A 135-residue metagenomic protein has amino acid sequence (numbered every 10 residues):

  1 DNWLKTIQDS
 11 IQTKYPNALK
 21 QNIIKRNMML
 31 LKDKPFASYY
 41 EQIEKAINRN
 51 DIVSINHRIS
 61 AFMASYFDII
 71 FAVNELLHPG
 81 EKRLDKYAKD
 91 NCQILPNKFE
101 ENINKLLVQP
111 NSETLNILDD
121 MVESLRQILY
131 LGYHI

Functional and structural regions predicted by a protein language model:
D1-I47: Conserved NTP/Mg2+-binding pocket subregion across the NTase superfamily
N27-K32, R58-I59, I117, M121: Amphipathic alpha-helix face/heptad-repeat signature
N48, F67-H78, K82, Y130: Charged/polar positions within long, soluble alpha-helices
R58-S65, K86-Y87: Small-residue-rich helix-loop
E75-N104: Short, charged amphipathic alpha-helical segments flanked by flexible coils
E101-I135: Long, charge-rich low-complexity segments
